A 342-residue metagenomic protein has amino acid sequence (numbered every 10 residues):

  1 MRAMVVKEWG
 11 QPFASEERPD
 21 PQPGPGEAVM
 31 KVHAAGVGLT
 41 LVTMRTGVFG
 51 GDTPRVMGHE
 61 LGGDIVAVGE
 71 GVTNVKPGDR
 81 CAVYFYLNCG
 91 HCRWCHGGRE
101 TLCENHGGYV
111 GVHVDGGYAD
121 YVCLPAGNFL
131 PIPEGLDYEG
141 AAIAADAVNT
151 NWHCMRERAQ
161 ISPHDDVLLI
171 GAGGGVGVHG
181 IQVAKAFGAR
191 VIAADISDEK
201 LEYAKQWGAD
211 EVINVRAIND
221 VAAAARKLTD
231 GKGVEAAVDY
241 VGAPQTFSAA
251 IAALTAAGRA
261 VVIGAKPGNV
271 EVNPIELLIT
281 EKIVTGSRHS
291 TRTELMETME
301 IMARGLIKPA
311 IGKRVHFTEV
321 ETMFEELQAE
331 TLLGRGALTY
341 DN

Functional and structural regions predicted by a protein language model:
M1, S248-I251, R292-N342: C-terminal hydrophobic helical "lid"/dimerization subdomain of Rossmann-like NAD(P)H-dependent oxidoreductases
D20-A35, T46-H96, P133-G135: Glycine-rich beta-strand-centered segment in the early N-terminal region that forms part of a ligand/cofactor-binding
K31, T43, C89-G171: NAD(P)H dinucleotide-binding glycine-rich loop of Rossmann-like/cofactor-binding domains, especially the beta1-alpha1
G78, A119, H164, A209 (+3 more regions): Local beta-strand N-terminus motif with an aromatic residue
E134-I218, A223: Mid-domain Rossmann-like dinucleotide-binding core that forms the NAD(H)/NADP(H) cofactor-binding site
A159-I161, I192, I196, E202-I283 (+1 more regions): Glycine-rich cofactor phosphate-binding loops and adjacent beta1-alpha1 units of small-molecule cofactor enzyme domains
R259, E271-I311: Rossmann-fold dehydrogenase core element
